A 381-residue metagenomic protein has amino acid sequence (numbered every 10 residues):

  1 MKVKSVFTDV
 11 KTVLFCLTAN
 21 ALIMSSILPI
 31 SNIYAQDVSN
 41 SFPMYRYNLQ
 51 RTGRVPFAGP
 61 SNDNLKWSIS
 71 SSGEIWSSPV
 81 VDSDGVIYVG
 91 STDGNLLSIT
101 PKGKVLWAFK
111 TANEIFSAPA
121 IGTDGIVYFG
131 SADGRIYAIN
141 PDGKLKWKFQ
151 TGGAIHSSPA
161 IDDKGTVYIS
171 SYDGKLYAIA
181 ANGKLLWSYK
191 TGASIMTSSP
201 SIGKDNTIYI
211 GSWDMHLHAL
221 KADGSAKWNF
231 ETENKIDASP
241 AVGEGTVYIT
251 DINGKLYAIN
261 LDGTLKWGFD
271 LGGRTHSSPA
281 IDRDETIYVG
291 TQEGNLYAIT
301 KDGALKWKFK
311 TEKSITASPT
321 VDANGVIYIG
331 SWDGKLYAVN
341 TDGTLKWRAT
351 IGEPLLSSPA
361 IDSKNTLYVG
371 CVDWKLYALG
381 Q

Functional and structural regions predicted by a protein language model:
M1-V10: N-terminal secretory signal peptides that target proteins for export/translocation
Q36-S71, K104-T111, K144-T151, K184-T191 (+4 more regions): Aromatic (tryptophan-biased) beta-strands that constitute blades/sheets of beta-rich domains
P43, V86-Y88, V127-Y128, Y137 (+11 more regions): Conserved beta-propeller blade signature
S77-S78, S117-A118, S157-S158, S198-S199 (+4 more regions): Conserved beta-strand position repeated once per blade in WD40 beta-propeller domains
V81-D84, I121-D124, I161-K164, I202-D205 (+4 more regions): Residue-level detector of Asp-centered blade-edge/turn motifs that repeat once per structural unit in beta-propeller
S91-T92, T100, S131-A132, S171-Y172 (+7 more regions): Structural signature of WD-repeat beta-propellers
G94-N95, G134-R135, G174-K175, M215-H216 (+4 more regions): Loop/turn residues immediately N-terminal
A349-Q381: Blade-level signature of beta-propeller repeat domains, shared across WD40, Kelch, NHL, RCC1 and BNR/Asp-box propellers
